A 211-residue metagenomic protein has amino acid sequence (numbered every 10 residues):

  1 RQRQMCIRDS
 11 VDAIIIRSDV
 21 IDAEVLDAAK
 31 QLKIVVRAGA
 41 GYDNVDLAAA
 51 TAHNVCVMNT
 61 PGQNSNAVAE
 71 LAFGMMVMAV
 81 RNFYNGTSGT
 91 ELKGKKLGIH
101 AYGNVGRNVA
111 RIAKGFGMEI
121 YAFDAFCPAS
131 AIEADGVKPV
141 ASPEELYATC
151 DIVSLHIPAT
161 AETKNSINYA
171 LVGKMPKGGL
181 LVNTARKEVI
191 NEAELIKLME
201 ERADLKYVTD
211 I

Functional and structural regions predicted by a protein language model:
Q2-I7: Short, small-residue-biased leader/transition segments that mark boundaries at the very start of proteins
D12-Y84, G89: Phosphate/diphosphate ligand-binding glycine-rich loop within oxidoreductases
A23, N44, R107-N108, Y169: Residues forming the Rossmann-fold NAD(P)(H) cofactor-binding site
A23-L26, C127-I211: Rossmann-like adenosine-cofactor binding region
A29-I34, H53-V55, M118, K177-G179 (+1 more regions): A short helix->loop->beta-strand "cap" motif at the edges of active sites that frequently abuts
L32, K93-L97, Y169, G178: Phosphate-coordination loops involved in phosphoryl transfer and adenosine-cofactor binding
N82-G115: Glycine-rich NAD(P)-binding loop of Rossmann-like domains
G115-E133: NAD(P)-binding Rossmann-fold cofactor-contacting core
